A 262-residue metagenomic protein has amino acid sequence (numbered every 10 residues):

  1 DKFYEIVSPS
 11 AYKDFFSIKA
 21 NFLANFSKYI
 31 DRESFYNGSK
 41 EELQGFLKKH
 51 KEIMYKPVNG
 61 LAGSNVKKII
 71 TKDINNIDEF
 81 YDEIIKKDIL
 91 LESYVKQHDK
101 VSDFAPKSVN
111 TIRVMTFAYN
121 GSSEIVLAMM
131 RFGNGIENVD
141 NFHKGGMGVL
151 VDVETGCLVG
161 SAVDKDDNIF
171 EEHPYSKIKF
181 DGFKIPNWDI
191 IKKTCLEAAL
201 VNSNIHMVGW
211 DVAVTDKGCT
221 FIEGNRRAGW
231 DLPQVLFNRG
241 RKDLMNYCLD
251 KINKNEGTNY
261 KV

Functional and structural regions predicted by a protein language model:
D1-K2, I6, S10, D14-F15 (+1 more regions): Alpha-helix-centered segments that form part of catalytic cores
K2-I112, N120-G121: Active-site nucleotide/adenylate-binding loops and adjacent lid/helix of ATP-dependent enzymes
Y36-S39, M130, V208-D211: Acidic carboxylate-rich catalytic motifs and surrounding loops in phosphoryl-/glycosyl-chemistry enzymes
I53, E124-V126, T220-I222: Protein kinase-like catalytic core scaffold
N59, D73, S93-V95, T116-A118 (+3 more regions): Short, flexible loop/turn elements at secondary-structure junctions
D99, L196-A199: Short, basic/aromatic recognition patches
A105, V109-K193: ATP-dependent carboxylate/phosphate-activation module, predominantly the ATP-grasp catalytic core and closely related
N168-K193, L200-M207, V214-V262: C-terminal active-site "lid" helix and adjoining low-complexity regulatory extension at the edge of ATP-using catalytic
